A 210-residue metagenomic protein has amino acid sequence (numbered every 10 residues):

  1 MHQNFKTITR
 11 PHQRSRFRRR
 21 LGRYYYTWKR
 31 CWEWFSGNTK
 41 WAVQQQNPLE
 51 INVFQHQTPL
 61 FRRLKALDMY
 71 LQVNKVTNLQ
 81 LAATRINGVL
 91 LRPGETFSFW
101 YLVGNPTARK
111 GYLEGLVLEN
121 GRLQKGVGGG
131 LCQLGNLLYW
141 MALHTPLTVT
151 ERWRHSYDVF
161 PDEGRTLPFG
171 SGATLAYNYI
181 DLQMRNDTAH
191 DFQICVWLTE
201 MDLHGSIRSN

Functional and structural regions predicted by a protein language model:
H2-N210: Well-ordered beta-sheet/strand-loop patches within structured domains
